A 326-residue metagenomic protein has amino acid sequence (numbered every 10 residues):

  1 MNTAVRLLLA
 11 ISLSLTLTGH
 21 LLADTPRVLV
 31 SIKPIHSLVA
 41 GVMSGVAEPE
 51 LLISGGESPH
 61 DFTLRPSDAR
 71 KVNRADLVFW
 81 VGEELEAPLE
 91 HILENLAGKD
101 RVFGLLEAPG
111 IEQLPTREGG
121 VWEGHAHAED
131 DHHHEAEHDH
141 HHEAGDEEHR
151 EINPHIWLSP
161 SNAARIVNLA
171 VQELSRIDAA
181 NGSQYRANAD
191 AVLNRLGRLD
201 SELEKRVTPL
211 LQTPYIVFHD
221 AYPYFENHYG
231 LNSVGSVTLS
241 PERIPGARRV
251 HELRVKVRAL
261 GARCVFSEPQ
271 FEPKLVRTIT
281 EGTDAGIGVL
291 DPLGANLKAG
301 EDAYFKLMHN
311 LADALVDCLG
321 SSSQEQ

Functional and structural regions predicted by a protein language model:
M1-A4: N-terminal secretory signal peptides that target proteins for export/translocation
R6-H20: Bacterial N-terminal signal peptides
L22-Q326: Extracytoplasmic metal-acquisition and chelation regions
